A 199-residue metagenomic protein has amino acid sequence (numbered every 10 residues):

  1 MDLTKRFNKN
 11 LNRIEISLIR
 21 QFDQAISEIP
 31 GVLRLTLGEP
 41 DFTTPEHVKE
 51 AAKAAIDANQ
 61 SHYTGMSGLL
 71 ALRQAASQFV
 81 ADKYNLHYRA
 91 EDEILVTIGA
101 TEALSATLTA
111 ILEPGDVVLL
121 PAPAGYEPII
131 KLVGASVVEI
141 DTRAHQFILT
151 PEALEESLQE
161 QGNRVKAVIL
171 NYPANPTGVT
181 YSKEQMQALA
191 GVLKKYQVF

Functional and structural regions predicted by a protein language model:
M1-N10: Generic N-terminal amphipathic, Lys/Arg-enriched alpha-helix
N12-G99, A106: N-terminal small-domain helix-loop-helix segment of the aminotransferase-like
S27, K131, K194: Anion (oxyanion) recognition and catalysis
A100-L104, P123-Y126: Conserved coil-to-alpha-helix start sites within the AMP-binding
A110-I129: Conserved PLP-anchoring active-site segment centered on the Schiff-base-forming lysine
P121-A122, E139-A144: Short beta->alpha connector loops at strand-helix junctions that form conserved, small/polar/Pro-enriched
L132-V137: A short helix-loop-beta submotif of the ANL/AMP-binding
T142-F199: Active-site phosphate-binding strand-loop segment of PLP-dependent enzymes
